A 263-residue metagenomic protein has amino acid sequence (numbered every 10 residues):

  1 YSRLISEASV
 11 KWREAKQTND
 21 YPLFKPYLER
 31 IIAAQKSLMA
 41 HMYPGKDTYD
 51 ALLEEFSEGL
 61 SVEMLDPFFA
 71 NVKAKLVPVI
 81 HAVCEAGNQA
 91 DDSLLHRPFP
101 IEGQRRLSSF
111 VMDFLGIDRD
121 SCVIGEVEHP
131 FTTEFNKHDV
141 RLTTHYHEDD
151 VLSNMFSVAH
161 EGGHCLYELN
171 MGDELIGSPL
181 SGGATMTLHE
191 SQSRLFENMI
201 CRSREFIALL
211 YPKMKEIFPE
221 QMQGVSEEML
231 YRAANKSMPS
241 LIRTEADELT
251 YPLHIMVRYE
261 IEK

Functional and structural regions predicted by a protein language model:
L4-V151: Contiguous, non-catalytic segments that form substrate-binding/exosite surfaces or channel walls
E14, N71, I101, E161-G162 (+4 more regions): A structural signal for the main folded, soluble domain(s) of proteins
Y27-R30, P100, E134, H138 (+5 more regions): Secondary-structure capping and boundary motifs in well-ordered enzyme cores
Y43, Y146, S153-D173, E190-E197 (+1 more regions): Active-site recognition of the HExxH zinc-binding catalytic motif
N88-L94, V140-E148, G172-L180, L241-A246 (+1 more regions): Glycine- and acidic
R119-S121, E174-S178, C201-P212: Acidic/polar loop patches that form or flank catalytic/metal-binding clefts of enzymes that bind anionic ligands
T132-R141, C165-G172, E227-K236: Active-site-adjacent bridging/hinge elements
S203-K263: Long, amphipathic alpha-helical stalk/connector segments used for oligomerization, subunit docking, or mechanical
